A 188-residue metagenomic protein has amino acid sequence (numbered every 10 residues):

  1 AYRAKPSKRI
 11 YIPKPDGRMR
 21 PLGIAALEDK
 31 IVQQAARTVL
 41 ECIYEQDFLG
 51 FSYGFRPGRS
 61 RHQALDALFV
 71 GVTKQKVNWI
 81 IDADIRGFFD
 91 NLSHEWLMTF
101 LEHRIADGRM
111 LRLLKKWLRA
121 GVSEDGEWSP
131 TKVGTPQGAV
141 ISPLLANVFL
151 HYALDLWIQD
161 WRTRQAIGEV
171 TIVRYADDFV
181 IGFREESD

Functional and structural regions predicted by a protein language model:
A1-Y11, P15, D47-R59, Q63-D188: Conserved polymerase palm-domain catalytic core
P21-L22, A26: Conserved phosphate-binding loops in nucleotide/dinucleotide-binding enzymes
E28-Q33, R37, H94, A146: Short, charged, low-complexity patches
Q34, T38-F51: Electropositive, glycine- and tryptophan-enriched low-complexity nucleic-acid-binding patches
